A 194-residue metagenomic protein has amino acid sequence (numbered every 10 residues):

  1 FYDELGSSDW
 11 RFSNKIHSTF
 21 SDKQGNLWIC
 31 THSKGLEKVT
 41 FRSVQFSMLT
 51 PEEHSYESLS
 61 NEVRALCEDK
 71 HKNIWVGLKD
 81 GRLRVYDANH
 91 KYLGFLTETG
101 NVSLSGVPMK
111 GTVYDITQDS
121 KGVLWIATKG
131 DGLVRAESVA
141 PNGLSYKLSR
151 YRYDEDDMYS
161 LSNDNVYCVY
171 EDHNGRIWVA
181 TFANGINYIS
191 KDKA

Functional and structural regions predicted by a protein language model:
F1-A194: Carboxylate-rich, polar loop motifs that coordinate divalent cations or form catalytic acidic clusters
